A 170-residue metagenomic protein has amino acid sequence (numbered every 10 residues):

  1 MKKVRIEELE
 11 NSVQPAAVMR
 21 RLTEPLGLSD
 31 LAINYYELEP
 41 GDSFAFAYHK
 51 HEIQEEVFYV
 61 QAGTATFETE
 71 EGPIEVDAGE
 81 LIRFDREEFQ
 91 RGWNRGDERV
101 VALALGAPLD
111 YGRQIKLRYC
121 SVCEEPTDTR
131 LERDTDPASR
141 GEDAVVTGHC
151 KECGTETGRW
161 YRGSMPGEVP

Functional and structural regions predicted by a protein language model:
M1-A32, A138-P170: A short, N-terminal "cap"/entry segment at the start of jelly-roll beta-barrel domains of the cupin/DSBH fold
L28-L31, S43-E56: A short beta-loop-beta micro-motif enriched in histidine and acidic residues
Y36-L38, K50-T69: Short, conserved beta-strand element in jelly-roll/cupin
E70-F89: Short acidic-glycine-tyrosine-enriched beta hairpin
E71, G112-I115, V145: Flanking scaffold residues of small Cys/His-coordinated metal-binding clusters
R86-Q114, R118: Ligand-binding loop in jelly-roll beta-barrel domains
S121-E124, K151-E152: Short, cysteine/histidine-rich loop/knuckle motifs that typically chelate Zn2+
E125-R130, G158: Short functional micro-motifs and their immediate structural scaffolds
